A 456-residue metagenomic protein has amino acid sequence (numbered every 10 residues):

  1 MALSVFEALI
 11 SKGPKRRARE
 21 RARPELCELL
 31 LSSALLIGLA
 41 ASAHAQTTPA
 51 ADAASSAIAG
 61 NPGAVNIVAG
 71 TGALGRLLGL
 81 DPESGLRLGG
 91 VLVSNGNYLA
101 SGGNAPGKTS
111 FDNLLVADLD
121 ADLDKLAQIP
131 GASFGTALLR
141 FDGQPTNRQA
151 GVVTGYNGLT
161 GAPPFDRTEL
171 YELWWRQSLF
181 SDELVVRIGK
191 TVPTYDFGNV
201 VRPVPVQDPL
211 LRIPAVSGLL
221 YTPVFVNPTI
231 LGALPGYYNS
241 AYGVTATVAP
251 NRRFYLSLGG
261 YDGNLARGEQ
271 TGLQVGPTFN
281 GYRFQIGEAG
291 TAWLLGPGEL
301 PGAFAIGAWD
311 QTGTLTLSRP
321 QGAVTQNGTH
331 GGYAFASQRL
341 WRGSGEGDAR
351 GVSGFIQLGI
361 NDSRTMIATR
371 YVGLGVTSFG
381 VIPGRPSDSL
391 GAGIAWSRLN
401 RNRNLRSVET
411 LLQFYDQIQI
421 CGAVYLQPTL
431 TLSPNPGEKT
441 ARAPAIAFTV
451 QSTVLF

Functional and structural regions predicted by a protein language model:
A2-I10, A41-N95, L99, N104-P106 (+1 more regions): N-terminal periplasmic/intermembrane-space "pro-region" immediately following the signal or transit peptide
V65, T71-L88, A121-F134, F180-E183 (+5 more regions): Short loop/turn motifs that connect adjacent beta-strands in outer-membrane beta-barrel proteins
L88-G96, F134-R140, V186-K190, L256-D262 (+6 more regions): Transmembrane beta-barrel strands of outer-membrane/channel proteins
N95-S101, F141-P145, Y195, P228 (+6 more regions): Sequence/structural signature of outer-membrane beta-barrel proteins
A105-F111, A162-F165, L234-G236, V275-G281 (+5 more regions): Replace "Gram-negative outer membrane beta-barrel proteins" with "bacterial and organellar outer membrane beta-barrel
D112-G263, M366-R401: Outer membrane beta-barrel
L294-R401, F414: Detector for outer-membrane/organellar transmembrane beta-barrel domains, recognizing the amphipathic beta-strand
P444-F456: Outer-membrane beta-barrel "beta-signal"
